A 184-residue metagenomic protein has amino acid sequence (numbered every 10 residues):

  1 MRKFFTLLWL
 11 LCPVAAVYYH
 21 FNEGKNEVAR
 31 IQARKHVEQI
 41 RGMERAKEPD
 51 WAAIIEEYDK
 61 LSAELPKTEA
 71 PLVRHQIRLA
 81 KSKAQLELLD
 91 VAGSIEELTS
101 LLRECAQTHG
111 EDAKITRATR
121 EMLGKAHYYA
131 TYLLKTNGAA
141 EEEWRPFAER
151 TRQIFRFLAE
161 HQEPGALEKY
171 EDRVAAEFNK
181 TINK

Functional and structural regions predicted by a protein language model:
R2-R78, K83-D90, I95, Q162 (+1 more regions): N-terminal alpha-helical interaction modules that lie
F21, V28, E69-A70, D112 (+2 more regions): Short coil/turn linker motifs that delimit alpha-helical repeat modules in TPR/alpha-solenoid proteins
M43-A46, V91-T108, Y128-E177: Short coil/linker segments at helix-helix boundaries
A52-E56, R74-L79, R117-R120, E141-E149 (+1 more regions): Short, charged, amphipathic alpha-helical segments
E96-T99, R117-E121: Carboxylate-rich helix-loop segments that flank metal/cofactor sites and access channels in metalloenzymes
